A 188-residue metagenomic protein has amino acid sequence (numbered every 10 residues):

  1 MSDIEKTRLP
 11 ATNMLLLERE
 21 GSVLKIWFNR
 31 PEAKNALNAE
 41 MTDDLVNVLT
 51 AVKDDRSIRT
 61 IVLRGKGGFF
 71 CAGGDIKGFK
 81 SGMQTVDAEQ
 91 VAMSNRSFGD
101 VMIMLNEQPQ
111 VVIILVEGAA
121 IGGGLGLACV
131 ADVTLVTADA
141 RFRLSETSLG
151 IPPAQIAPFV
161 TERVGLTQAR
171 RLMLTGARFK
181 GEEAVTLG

Functional and structural regions predicted by a protein language model:
M1-K66, I103: Conserved CoA-thioester-binding segment of acyl-CoA-metabolizing enzymes
I26, L63, D75, L127-C129 (+1 more regions): Hydrophobic/aromatic residues within transmembrane alpha-helices of multi-pass small-molecule transporters
N29, N35, G67, G73 (+3 more regions): Conserved phosphate-binding and hydrolysis motifs of nucleotide-dependent enzymes
K34, K77-K80, G122, R143: Nucleotide phosphate-binding site architecture
T42, I76, F98, A157 (+1 more regions): A general structural signal for well-ordered alpha-helical segments in protein cores
G65-V101: Glycine- (often His-adjacent) and acidic-residue-rich active-site loop that binds/positions the CoA thioester
I103-G188: Crotonase-fold acyl-CoA enzyme core
